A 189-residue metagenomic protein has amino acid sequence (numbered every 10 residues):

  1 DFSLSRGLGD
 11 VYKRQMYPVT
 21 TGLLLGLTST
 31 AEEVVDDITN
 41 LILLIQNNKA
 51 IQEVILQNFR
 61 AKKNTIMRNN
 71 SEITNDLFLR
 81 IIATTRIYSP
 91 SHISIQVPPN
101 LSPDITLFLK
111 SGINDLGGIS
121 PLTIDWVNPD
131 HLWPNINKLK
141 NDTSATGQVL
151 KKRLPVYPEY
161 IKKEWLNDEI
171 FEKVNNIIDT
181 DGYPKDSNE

Functional and structural regions predicted by a protein language model:
D1-Y12: Single conserved hydrophobic/aromatic residue that forms the stacking wall/gate of nucleotide- or nucleobase-binding
F2-L4, T21, G112: Short, flexible coil/turn micro-motifs enriched in small/turn-prone residues
L8, L23, L27, I119: Gly/Ser/Thr-rich helix-start
K13-Q15, A31-E189: Auxiliary Fe-S-binding modules of radical SAM enzymes
R14-G26: Membrane-embedded hairpin module used as a gating/binding unit in multi-pass transport and secretion proteins
